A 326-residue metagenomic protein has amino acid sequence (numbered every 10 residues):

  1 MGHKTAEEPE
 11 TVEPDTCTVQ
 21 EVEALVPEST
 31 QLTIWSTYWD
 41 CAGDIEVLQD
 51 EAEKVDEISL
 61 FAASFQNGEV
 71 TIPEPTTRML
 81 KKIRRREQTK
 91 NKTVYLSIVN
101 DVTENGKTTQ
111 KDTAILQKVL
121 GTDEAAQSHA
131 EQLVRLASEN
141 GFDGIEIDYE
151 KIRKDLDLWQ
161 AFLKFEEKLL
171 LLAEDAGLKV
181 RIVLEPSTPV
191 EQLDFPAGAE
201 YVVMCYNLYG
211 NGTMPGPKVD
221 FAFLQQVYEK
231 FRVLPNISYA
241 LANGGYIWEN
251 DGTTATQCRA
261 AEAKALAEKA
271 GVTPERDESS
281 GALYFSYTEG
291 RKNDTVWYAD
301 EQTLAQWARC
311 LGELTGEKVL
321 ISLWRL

Functional and structural regions predicted by a protein language model:
T5-H129: Glycan-recognition patch characteristic of GH18 chitinases/ENGases and related GlcNAc/peptidoglycan-binding proteins
T18, T103-I115, N243-W307: Glycan-binding loop/region signatures in secreted carbohydrate-active enzymes
L32-S36, D56-L60, V94-I98, I145-I147 (+4 more regions): Hydrophobic faces of well-ordered beta-strands that scaffold small-molecule active sites in alpha/beta enzyme cores
W35-W39, A63, V99-D101, E150-I152 (+4 more regions): Active-site beta-loop-alpha junctions enriched in small/polar residues
A42-G68, L133-I145, W307-S322: Catalytic domains of carbohydrate-active enzymes, especially glycoside hydrolases
S59-A62, H129-A161, Y201-N207: Active-site groove signature of glycoside hydrolases
N67-T77, K154-D155, W159-K269: Substrate-binding surface in catalytic domains of secreted glycosidases
K118-I145, L172, E185-S187, E191-D194: An active-site-proximal structural segment forming one wall of the substrate-binding cleft that immediately precedes
